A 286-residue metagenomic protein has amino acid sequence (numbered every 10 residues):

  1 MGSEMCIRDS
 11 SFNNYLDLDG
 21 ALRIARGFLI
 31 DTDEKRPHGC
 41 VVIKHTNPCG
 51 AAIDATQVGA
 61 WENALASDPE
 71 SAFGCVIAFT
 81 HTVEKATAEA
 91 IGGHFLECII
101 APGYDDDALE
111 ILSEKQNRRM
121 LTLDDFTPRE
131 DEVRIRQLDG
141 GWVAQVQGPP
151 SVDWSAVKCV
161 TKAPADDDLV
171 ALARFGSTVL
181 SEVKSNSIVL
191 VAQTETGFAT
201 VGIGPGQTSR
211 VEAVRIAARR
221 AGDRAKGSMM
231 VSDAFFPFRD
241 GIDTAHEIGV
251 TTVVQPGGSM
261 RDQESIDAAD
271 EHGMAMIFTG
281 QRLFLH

Functional and structural regions predicted by a protein language model:
S3-E4, R8-H286: ATP-dependent carboxylate/acyl-activation modules
